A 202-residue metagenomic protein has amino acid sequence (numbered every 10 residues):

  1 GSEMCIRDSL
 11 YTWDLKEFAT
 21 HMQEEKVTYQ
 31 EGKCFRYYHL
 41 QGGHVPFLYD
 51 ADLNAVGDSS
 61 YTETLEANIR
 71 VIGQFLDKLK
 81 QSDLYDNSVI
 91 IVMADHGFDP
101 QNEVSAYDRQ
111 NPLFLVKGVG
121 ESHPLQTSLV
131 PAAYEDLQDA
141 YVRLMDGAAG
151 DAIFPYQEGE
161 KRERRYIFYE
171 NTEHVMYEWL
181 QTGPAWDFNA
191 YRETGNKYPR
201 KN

Functional and structural regions predicted by a protein language model:
G1-E3, R7-Q81, P100-G118, S122-E135 (+2 more regions): Catalytic-adjacent loop/helix segments of enzymes that bind and process anionic phosphate/sulfate esters
D8, D77-D83, G118-N202: Membrane-interface soluble catalytic domains
N87: Donor nucleotide-activated moiety binding/catalytic core segment of transferases that use nucleotide-activated donors
D95-H96: Active-site metal-binding loops of divalent metal-dependent hydrolases
